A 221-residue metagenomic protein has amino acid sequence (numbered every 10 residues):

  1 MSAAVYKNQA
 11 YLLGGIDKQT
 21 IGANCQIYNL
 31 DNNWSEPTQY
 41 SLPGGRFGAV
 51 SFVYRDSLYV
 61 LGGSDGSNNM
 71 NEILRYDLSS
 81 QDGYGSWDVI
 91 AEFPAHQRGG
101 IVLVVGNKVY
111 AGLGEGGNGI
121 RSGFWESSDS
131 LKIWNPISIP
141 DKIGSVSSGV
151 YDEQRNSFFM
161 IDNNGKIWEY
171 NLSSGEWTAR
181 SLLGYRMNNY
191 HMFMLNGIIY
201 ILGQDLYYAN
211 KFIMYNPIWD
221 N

Functional and structural regions predicted by a protein language model:
M1-N221: Kelch-like beta-propeller repeat domains
